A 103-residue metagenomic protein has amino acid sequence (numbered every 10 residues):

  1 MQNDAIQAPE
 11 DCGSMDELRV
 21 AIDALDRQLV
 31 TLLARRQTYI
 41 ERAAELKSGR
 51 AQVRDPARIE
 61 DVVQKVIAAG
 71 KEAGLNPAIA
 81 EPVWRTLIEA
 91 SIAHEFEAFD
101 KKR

Functional and structural regions predicted by a protein language model:
M1-R103: Domain-level signature for soluble enzymes in the chorismate/prephenate branch of the shikimate pathway
